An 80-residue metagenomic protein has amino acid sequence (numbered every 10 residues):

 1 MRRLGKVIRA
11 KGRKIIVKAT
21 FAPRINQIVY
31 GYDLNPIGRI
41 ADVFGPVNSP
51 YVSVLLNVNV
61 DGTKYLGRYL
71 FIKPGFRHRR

Functional and structural regions predicted by a protein language model:
M1-R80: Peripheral interaction segments used for macromolecular assembly
